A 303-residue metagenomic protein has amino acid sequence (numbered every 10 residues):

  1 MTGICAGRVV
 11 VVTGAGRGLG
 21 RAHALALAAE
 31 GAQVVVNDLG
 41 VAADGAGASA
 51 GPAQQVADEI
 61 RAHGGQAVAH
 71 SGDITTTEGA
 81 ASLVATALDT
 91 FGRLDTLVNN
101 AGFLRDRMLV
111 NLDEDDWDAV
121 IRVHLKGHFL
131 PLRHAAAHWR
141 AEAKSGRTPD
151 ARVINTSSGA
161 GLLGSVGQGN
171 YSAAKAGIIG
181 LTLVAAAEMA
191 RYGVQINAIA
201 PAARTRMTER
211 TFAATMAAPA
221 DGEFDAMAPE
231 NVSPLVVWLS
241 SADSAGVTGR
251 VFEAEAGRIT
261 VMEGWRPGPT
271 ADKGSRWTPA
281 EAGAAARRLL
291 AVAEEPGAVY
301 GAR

Functional and structural regions predicted by a protein language model:
T2-V36: Canonical Rossmann dinucleotide-binding motif of NAD(H)/NADP(H)-dependent dehydrogenases/reductases, specifically
A6, H63-Q66, T86-L97, R105 (+2 more regions): A glycine-rich helix->loop->beta "capping" turn within Rossmann-like NAD(P)(H)-dependent oxidoreductase domains
A50, Q54, S71-S82, E114: The beta1-alpha1 cofactor-binding region of Rossmann-like NAD(H)/NADP(H)-dependent oxidoreductases
I60, M108-L109, D113-I121: Substrate-binding pocket helix/loop in short-chain dehydrogenase/reductase
L132, A174, T182: Active-site helix of classical SDR
S158: Residue(s) in the substrate-gating loop at a strand-loop-helix junction that position the organic substrate next
P219-R303: C-terminal helical subdomain
